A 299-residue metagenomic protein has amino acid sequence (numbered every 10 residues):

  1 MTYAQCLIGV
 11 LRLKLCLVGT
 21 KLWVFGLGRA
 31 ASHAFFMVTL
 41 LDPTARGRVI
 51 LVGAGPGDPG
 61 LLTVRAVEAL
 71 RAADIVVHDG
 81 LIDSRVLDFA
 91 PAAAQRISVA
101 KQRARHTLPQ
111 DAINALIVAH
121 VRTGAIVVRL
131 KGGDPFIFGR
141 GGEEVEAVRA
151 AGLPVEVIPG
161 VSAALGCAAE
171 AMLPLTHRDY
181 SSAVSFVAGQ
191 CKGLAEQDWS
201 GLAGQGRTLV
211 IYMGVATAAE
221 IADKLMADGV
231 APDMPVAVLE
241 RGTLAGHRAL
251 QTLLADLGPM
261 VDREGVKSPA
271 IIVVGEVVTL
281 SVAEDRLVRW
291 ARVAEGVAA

Functional and structural regions predicted by a protein language model:
Y3-Q5, H33: Low-complexity, intrinsically disordered or signal/transmembrane-proximal segments
F35-P59, V64-I158, L257-G258, A298: Class I S-adenosyl-L-methionine
V38-L41, A45-V49, A112, R122-V127 (+2 more regions): A contiguous loop/helix-start segment that scaffolds small-molecule binding in enzyme catalytic cores
T39-L41, D58, D134-Q205, R248-Q251: Class I SAM-dependent methyltransferase SAM-binding "motif I" and its flanking Rossmann-like core
A94-K101, G152-E156, L175-S185, G229-V238: Short hydrophobic/aromatic-enriched beta-strand-loop microsegments
